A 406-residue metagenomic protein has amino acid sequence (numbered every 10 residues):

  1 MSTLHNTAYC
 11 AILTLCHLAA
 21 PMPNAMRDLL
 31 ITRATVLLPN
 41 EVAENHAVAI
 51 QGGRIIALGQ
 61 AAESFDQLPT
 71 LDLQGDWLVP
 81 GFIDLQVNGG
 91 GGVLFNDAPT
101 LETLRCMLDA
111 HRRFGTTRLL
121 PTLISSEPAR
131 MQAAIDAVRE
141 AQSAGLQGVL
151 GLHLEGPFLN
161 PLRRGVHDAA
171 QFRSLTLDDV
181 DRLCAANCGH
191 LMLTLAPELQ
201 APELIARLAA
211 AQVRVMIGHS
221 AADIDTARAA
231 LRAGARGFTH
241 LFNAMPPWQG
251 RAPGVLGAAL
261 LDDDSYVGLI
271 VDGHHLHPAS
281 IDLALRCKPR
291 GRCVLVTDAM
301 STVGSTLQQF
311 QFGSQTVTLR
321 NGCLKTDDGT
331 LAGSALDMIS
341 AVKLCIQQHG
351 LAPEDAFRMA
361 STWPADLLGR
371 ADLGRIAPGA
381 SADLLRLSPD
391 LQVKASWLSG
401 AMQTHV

Functional and structural regions predicted by a protein language model:
T7-F65, W397, A401-H405: N-terminal metal-binding scaffold of metallo-dependent hydrolase/deaminase domains
L29-I31, S64-R105, D109: Replace "His-x-His-based motif
A34, R375-V406: C-terminal cap of metal-dependent C-N hydrolases
A34, V48, G53, G75 (+10 more regions): Divalent metal-coordination and catalytic microenvironments
N88, L101, D109-L120, N160-N187 (+4 more regions): Active-site gating loops and adjacent loop-to-helix segments of metal-dependent hydrolytic enzymes
N88-G90, R105-A134, Q147-N160, N187-E198 (+4 more regions): Divalent metal-dependent hydrolysis catalytic cores, especially in the metallo-beta-lactamase
D181-S305: Active-site core of metal-dependent hydrolases
G254-G268, G273, R286-T297, V303-A380 (+1 more regions): His/Asp/Glu-enriched, well-ordered alpha-helical/loop segment that forms or immediately abuts the divalent-metal
